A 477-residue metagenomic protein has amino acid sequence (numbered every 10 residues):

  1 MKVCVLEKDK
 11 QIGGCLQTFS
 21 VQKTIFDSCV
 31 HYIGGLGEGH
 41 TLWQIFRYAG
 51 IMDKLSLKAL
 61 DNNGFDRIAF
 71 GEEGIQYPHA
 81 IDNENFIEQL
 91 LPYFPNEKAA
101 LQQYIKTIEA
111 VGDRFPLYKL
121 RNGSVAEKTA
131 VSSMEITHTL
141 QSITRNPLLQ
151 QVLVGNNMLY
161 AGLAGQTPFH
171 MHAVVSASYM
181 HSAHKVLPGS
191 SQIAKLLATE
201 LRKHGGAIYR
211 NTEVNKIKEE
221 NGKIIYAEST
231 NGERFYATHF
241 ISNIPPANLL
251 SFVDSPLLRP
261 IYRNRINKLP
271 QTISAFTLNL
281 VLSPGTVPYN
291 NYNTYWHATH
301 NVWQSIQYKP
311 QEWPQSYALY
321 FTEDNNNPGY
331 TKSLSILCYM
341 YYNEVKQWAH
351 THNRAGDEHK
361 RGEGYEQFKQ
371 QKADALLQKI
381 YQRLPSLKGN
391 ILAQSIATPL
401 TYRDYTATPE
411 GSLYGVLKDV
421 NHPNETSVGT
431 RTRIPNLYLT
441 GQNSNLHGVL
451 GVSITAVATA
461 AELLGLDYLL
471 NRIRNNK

Functional and structural regions predicted by a protein language model:
M1-Q102: N-terminal glycine-rich phosphate/pyrophosphate-binding loop and immediately adjacent elements
V30, Q442-D467: A conserved FAD-binding loop/helix module that cradles the flavin
G71-T167: Rossmann-like flavin
L148-Y160, L377-Q378, Q382-L446: A glycine-rich dinucleotide-binding beta-alpha-beta segment and adjacent secondary-structure elements that constitute
A173-E228: Helical element adjacent to the flavin cofactor pocket in flavoenzyme catalytic cores
K185, N215-T331: Mid-domain catalytic core of redox enzymes that form a hydrophobic substrate pocket/lid adjacent to a catalytic redox
E219, G465-K477: Active-site-proximal substrate-binding core of FAD-dependent oxidoreductases
G285-A397: C-terminal segments that line or cap access tunnels to active or ligand-binding sites in enzymes and enzyme-associated
